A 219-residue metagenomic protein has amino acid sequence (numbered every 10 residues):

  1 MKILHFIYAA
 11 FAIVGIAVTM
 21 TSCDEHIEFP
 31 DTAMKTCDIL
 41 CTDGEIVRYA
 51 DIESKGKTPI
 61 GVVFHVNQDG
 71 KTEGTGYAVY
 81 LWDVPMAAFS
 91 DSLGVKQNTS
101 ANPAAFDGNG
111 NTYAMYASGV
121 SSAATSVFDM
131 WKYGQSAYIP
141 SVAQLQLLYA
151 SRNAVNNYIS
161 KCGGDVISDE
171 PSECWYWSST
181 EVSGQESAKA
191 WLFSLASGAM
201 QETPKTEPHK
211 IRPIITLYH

Functional and structural regions predicted by a protein language model:
M1-A10: Bacterial N-terminal signal peptides that target proteins for export
I13, V127-F128, Q201: Short, flexible, glycine/charge-rich loop motifs used to bind or transfer phosphoryl groups or to couple energy/partner
V18-S22: C-terminal motif of bacterial Sec signal peptides marking the signal peptidase cleavage site
C23-Y133, K205-H219: Short, compositionally biased
A117, A123-S136, V142-S194: An exposed tryptophan-centered "aromatic clamp" motif
S197-P204: Carbohydrate-recognition loop of C-type lectin domains
